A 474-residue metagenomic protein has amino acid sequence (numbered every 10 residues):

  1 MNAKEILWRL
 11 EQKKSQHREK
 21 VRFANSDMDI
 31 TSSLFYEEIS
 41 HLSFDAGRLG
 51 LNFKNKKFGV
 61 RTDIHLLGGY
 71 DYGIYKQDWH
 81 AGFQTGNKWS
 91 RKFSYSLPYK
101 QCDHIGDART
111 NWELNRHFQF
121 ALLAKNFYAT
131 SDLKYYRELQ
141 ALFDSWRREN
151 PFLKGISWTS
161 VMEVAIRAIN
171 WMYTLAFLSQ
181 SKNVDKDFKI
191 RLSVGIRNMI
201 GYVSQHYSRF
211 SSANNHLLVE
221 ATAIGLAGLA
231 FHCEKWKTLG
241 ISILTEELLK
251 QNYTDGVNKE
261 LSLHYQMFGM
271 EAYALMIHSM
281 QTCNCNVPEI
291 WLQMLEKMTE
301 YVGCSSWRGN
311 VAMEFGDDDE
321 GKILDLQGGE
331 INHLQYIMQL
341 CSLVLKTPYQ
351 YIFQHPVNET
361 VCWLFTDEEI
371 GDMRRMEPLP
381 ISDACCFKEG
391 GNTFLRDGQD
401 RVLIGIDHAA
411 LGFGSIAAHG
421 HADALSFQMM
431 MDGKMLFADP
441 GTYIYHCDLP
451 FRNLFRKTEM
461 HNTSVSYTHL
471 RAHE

Functional and structural regions predicted by a protein language model:
M1-Y70: Extreme N-terminal leader/anchor segments
G59-L97: Low-complexity, Ser/Thr/Pro/Gly-enriched N-terminal "stalk/linker" regions
Y70, G82-T85, K100, H206 (+7 more regions): Structured loops at beta-to-helix junctions and adjacent beta-edge loops in soluble globular domains
Q101, I105-L295, S306: Aromatic-lined, polymer-binding surfaces characteristic of secreted/periplasmic polysaccharide-degrading enzymes
L261-F437: Carbohydrate-active enzyme catalytic cores, enriched for enzymes that act on polyanionic acidic polysaccharides
F413-A418, Y443-T458: Covalent nucleotidyltransferase core used to form phosphodiester bonds in nucleic acids
T468-E474: Conserved small/polar residues in nucleotide/adenosyl-binding loops
